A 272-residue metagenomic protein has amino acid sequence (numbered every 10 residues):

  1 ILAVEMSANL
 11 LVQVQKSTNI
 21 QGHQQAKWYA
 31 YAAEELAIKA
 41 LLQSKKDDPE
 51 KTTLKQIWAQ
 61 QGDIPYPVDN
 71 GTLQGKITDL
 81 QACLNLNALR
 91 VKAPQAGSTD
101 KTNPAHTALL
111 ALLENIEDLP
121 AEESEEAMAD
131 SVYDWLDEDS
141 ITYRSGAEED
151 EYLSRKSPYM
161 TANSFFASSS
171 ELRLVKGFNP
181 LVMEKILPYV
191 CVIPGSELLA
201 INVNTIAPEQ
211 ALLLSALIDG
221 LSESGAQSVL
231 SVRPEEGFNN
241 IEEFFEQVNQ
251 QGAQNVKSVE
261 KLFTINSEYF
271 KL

Functional and structural regions predicted by a protein language model:
A3-L272: Compositionally biased linear targeting/interaction segments
